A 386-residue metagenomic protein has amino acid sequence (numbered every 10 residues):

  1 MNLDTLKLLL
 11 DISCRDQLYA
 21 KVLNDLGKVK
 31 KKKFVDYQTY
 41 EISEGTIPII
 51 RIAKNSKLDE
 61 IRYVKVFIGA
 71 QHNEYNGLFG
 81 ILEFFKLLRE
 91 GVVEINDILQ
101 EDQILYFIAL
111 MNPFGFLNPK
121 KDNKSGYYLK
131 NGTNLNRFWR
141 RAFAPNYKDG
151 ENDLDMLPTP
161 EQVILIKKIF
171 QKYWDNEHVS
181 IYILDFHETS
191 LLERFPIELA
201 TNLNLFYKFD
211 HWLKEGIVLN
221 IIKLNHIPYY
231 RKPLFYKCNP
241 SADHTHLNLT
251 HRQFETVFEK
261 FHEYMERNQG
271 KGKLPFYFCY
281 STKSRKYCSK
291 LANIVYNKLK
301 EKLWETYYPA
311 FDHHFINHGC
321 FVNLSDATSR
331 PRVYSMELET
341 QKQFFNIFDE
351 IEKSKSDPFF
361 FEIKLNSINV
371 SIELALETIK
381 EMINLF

Functional and structural regions predicted by a protein language model:
M1-I50, I383: Short glycine- and acidic-rich boundary segments immediately preceding or forming the N-terminal edge of structured
R15-Y19, G45, N73-I81, D155-Q162 (+2 more regions): Phosphate/oxyanion-binding active-site loops and adjacent basic polyanion-contact surfaces
P48-E60: Short beta-strand-to-loop junctions in surface cap/lid or active-site-entrance loops
I61-Y63, Y75-G270: Active-site/substrate-binding loop(s) of hydrolase catalytic cores
R62-A70: Short beta-strand element of the alpha/beta-hydrolase
A70-E74, R141, K342-F348: A generic structural motif
F84-R89, D155-I169, K283-K300, D357-F386: Long, well-ordered alpha-helical scaffolding segments within enzyme catalytic domains, especially pronounced
F206-Y207, H244-C279, E301-F386: Active-site-adjacent mobile loop/cap segments within catalytic or ligand-binding domains
